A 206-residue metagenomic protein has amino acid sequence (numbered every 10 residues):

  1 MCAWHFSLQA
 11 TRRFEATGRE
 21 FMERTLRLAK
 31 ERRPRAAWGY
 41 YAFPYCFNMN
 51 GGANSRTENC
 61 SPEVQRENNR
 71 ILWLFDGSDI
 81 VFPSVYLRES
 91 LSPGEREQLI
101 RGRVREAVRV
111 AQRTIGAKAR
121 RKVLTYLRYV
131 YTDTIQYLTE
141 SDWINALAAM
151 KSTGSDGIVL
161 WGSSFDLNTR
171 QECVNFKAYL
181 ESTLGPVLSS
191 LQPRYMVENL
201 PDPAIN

Functional and structural regions predicted by a protein language model:
M1-Q9, T57-E58, E63-Q98, D156 (+1 more regions): Aromatic- and acid-rich polysaccharide-binding/catalytic face of secreted or lumenal carbohydrate-active enzymes
R12, A16-E20, G94, Q98 (+1 more regions): Soluble non-cytosolic domains of exported or imported proteins
R12-N68, I115-T132: Aromatic-lined carbohydrate-recognition surfaces of secreted/lumenal glycan-active proteins
P34, G77-D79, G102, E106 (+1 more regions): Core residues of folded domains in eukaryotic genome-function proteins
N59-L72, R101-A111, D142-A146: Alpha-helical scaffolding within the catalytic cores of extracellular/periplasmic polymer-degrading hydrolases
S78-D79, V85-Y86, S92, A119-N206: Substrate-binding cleft of secreted/luminal carbohydrate-active enzymes
